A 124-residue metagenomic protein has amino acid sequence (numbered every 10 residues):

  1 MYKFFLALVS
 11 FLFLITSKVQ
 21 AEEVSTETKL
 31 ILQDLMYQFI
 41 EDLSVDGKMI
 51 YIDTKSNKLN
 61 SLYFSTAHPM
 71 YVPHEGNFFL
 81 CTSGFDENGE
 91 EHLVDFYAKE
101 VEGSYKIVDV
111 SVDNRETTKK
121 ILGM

Functional and structural regions predicted by a protein language model:
M1-F4: Positively charged n-region of N-terminal signal peptides that target proteins for export
L6-I15: Bacterial N-terminal signal peptides
A21-P73: N-terminal secretory signal peptides
E22-D34, S104-M124: C-terminal partner/receptor-binding element of secreted or periplasmic proteins
M36-E41, T82-S83, V110-N114: Charged, low-complexity, helix/coiled-coil-prone segments
L59-V94: Exposed beta-strand-loop-beta-strand "reactive/processing" segments of non-cytosolic proteins
F85, E90-S111: A short, surface-exposed beta-strand/turn
